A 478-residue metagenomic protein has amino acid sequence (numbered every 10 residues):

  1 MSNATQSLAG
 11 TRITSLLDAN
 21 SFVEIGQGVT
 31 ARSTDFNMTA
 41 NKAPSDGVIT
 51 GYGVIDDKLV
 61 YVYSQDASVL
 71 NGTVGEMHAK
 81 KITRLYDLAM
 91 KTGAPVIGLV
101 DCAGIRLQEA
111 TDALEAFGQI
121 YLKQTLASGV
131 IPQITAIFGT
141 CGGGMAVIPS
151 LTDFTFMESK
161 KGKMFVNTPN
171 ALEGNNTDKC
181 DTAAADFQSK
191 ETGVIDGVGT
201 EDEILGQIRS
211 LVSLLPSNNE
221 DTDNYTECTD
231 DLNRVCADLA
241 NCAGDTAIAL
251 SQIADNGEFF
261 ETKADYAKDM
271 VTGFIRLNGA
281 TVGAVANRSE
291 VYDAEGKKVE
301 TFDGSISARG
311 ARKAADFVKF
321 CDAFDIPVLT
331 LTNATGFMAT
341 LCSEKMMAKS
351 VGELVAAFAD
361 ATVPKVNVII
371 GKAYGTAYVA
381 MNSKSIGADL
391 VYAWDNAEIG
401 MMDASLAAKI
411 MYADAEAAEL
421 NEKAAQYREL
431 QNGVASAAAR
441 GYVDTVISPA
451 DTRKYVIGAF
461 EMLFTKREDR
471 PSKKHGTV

Functional and structural regions predicted by a protein language model:
M1-V478: Ligand-binding clefts of soluble mixed alpha/beta catalytic domains
